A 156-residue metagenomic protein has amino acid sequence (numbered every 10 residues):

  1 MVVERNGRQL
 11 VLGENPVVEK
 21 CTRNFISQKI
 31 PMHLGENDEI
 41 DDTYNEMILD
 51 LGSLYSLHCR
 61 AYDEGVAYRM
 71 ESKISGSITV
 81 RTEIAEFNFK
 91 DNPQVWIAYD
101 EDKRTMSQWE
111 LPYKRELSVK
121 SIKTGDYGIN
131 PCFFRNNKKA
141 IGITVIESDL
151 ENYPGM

Functional and structural regions predicted by a protein language model:
M1-M156: N-terminal accessory beta-strand-rich subdomains and adjacent acidic, glycine-rich linkers that precede catalytic cores
